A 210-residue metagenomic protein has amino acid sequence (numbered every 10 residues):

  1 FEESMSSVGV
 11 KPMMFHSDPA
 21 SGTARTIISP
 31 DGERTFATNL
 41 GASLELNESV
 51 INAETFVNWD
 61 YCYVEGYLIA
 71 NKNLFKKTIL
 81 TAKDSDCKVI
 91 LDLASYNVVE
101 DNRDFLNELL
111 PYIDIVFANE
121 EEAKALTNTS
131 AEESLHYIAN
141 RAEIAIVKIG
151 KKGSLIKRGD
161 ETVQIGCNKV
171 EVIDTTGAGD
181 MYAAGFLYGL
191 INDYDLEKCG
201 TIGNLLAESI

Functional and structural regions predicted by a protein language model:
F1-Y61: Conserved N-terminal subdomain of the carbohydrate kinase-like
G9, D84-D86, D193: Glycine-centered short loops/turns at secondary-structure junctions
F36-L40, Y61-I69, L91-Y96: Flexible, glycine/proline-enriched loop segments at strand-loop-helix junctions that form or flank small-ligand binding
I51-N52, L106, L135, V172: Acidic, amphipathic alpha-helical patches
N71-K76: Active-site-adjacent beta->alpha loops and helix N-cap segments on the catalytic face of soluble alpha/beta enzymes
I79, K83-K88, L93-Q164: Conserved phosphate/ATP/ADP-binding segment of small-molecule kinases
A131-I210: Conserved phosphate-binding/catalytic region of the ribokinase-like
